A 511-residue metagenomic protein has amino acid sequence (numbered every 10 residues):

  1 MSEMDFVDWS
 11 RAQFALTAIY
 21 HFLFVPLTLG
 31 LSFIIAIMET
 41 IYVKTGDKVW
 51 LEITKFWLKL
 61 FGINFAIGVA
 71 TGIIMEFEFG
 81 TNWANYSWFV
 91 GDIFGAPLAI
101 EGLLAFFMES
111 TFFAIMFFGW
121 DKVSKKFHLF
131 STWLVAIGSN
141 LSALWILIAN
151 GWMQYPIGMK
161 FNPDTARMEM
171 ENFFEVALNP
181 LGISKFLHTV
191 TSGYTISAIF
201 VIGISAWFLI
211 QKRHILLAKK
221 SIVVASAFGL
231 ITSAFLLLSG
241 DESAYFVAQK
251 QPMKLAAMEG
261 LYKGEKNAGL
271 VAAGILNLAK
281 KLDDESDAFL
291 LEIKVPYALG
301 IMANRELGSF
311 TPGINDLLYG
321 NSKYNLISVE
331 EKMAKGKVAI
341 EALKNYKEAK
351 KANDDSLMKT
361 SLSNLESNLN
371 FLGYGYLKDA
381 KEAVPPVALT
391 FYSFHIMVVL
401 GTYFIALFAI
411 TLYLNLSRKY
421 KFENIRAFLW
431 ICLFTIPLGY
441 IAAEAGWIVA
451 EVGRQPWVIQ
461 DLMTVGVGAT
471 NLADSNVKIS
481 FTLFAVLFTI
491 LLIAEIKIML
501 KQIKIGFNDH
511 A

Functional and structural regions predicted by a protein language model:
M1-A511: Polytopic transmembrane helical bundles with strong interfacial aromatic enrichment
